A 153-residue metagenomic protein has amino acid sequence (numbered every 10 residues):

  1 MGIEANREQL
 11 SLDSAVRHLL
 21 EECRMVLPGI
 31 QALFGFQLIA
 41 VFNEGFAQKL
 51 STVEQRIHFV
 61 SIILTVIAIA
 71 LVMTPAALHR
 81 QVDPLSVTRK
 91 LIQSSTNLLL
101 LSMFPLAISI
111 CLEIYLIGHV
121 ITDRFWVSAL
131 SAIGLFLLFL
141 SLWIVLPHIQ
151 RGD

Functional and structural regions predicted by a protein language model:
M1-L50, A68-A76: Cytosol/matrix-facing amphipathic helices and coiled-coil assembly/linker segments of eukaryotic membrane proteins
L50-D153: Alpha-helical transmembrane segments of integral membrane proteins
